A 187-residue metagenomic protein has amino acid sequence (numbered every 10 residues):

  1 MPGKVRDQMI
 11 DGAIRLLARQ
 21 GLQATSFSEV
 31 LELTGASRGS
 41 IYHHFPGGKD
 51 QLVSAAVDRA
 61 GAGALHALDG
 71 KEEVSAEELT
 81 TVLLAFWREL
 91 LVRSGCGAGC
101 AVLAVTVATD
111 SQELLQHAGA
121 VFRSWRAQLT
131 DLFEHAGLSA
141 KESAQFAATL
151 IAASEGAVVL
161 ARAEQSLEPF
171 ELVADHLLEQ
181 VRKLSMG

Functional and structural regions predicted by a protein language model:
M1-G3, G187: N-terminal intrinsically disordered/low-complexity leader segments
Q8, G12, L16-A55: Helix-turn-helix
V57-G63: Short, basic, alpha-helical segments at the C-terminal edge of helix-turn-helix-like DNA-binding modules
L65, D69, T81, S111-G137 (+2 more regions): Amphipathic alpha-helical packing segments from all-alpha helical-bundle domains
A67-A98, A147-L150: Hydrophobic alpha-helical connector segments
V82, R93-Q116: Amphipathic alpha-helical segments used for helix-helix packing
W87, V102-T106, L150, S154: Short alpha-helical scaffolding segments that buttress acidic/His motifs in well-ordered protein cores
A108, I151-P169, R182-G187: Amphipathic C-terminal alpha-helical segment
